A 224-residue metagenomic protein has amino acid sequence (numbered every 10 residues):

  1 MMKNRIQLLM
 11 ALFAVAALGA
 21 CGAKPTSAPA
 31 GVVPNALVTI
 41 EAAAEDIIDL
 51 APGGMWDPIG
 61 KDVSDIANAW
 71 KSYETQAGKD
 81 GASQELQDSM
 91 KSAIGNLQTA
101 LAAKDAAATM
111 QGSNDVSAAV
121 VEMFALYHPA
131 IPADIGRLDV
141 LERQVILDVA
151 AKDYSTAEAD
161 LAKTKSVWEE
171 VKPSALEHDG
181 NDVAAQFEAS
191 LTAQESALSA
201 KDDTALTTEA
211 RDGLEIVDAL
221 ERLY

Functional and structural regions predicted by a protein language model:
M1-M10: Bacterial N-terminal signal peptides that target proteins for export
A16-A20: C-terminal motif of bacterial Sec signal peptides marking the signal peptidase cleavage site
C21-P25: Bacterial signal peptide processing site
V33-A82: Post-signal-peptide N-terminal segment of Sec-exported extracytoplasmic proteins
A44, A102-L191, T208-Y224: Extended amphipathic alpha-helical interaction segments
A69-D88, V167-A185: Short, solvent-exposed, charged loop/turn and helix-capping segments that join or cap alpha-helices on peripheral
